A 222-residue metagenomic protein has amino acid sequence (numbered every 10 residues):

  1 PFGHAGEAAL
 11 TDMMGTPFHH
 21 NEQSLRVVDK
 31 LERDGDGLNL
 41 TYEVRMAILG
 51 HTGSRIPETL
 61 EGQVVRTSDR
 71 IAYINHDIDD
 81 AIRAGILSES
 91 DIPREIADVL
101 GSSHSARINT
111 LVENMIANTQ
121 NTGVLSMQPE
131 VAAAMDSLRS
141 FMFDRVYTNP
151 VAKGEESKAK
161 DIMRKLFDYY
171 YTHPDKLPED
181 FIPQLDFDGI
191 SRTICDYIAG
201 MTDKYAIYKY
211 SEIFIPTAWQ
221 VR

Functional and structural regions predicted by a protein language model:
P1-G15, N21: Aspartate-rich (DDxxD/NDxxD/DxxxD) Mg2+/diphosphate-binding motifs and their adjoining helix-loop segments
F18-R222: Histidine-centered, transition-metal-coordinating active-site segments
